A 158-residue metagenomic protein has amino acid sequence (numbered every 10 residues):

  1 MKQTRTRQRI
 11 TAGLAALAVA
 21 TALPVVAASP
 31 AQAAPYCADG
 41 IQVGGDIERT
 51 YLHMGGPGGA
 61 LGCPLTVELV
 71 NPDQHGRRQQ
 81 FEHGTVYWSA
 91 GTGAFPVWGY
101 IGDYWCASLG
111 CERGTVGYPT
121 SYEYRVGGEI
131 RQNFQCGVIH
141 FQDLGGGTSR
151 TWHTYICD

Functional and structural regions predicted by a protein language model:
M1-A33: Secretory targeting and sorting signals
A33-D158: Extended, compositionally biased repeat/scaffold regions that form elongated interaction surfaces
